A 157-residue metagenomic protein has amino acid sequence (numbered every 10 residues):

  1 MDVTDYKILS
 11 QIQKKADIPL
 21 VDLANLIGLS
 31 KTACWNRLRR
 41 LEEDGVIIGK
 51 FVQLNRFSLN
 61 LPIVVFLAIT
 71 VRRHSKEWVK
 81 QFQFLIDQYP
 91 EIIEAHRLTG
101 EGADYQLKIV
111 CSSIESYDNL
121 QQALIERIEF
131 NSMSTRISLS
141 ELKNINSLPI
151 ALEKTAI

Functional and structural regions predicted by a protein language model:
M1-I157: A compositional/biophysical signature of low hydrophobicity enriched in polar/charged and small residues
